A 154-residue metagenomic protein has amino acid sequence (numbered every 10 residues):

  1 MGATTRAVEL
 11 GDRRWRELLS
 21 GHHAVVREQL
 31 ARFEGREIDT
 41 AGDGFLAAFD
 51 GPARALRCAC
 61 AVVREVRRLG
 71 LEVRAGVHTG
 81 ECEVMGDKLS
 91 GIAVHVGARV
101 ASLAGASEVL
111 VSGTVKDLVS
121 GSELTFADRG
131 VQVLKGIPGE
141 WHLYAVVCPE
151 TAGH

Functional and structural regions predicted by a protein language model:
M1-R57, E65: Catalytic NTP-binding/metal-coordinating core of nucleotidyl cyclase/transferase enzymes
E9, R27, L46-T151: Catalytic beta-strand-to-alpha-helix segment of the class III nucleotidyl cyclase homology domain
